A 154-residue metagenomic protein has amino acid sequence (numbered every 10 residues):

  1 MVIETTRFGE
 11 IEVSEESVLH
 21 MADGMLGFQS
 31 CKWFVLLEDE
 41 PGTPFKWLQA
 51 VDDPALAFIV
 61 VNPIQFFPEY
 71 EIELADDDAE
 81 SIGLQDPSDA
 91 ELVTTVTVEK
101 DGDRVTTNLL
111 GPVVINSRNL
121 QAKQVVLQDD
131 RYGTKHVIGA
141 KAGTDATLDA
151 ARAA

Functional and structural regions predicted by a protein language model:
M1-V2, D76: Charged/polar interaction segments and conserved charged motifs
V2-F67, P87-A154: Long, compositionally biased stretches
E69-L74: Extended catalytic/binding region for NAD+/ADP-ribose chemistry, centered on the ART fold
D76-D86: Short active-site loop/helix that positions an aromatic residue
